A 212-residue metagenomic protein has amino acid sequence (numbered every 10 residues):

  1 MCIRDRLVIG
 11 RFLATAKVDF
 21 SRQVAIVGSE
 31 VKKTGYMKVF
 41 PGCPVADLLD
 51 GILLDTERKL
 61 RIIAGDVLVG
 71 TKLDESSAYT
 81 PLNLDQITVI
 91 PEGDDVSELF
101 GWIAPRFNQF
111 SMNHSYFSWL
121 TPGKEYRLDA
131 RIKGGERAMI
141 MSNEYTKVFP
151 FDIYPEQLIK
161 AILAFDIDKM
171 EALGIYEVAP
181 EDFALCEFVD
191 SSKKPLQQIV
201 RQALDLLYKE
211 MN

Functional and structural regions predicted by a protein language model:
R4-P41, A46, G51-E57, R61-W102 (+2 more regions): Hydrophobic alpha-helical positions that pack around
G65-N212: Gly/Ser/Thr/Ala-enriched C-terminal appendages of enzymes
